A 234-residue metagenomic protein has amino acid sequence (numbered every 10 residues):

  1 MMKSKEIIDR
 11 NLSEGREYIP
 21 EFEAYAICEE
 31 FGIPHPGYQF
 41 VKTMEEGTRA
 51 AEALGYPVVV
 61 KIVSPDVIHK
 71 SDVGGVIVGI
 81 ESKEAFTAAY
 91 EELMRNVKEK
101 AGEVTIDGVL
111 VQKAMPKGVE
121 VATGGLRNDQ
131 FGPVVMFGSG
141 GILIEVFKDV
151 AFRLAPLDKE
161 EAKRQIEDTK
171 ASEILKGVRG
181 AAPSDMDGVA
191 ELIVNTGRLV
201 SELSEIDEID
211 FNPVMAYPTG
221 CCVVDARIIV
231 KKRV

Functional and structural regions predicted by a protein language model:
M1-V234: ATP-dependent carboxylate/acyl-activation modules
